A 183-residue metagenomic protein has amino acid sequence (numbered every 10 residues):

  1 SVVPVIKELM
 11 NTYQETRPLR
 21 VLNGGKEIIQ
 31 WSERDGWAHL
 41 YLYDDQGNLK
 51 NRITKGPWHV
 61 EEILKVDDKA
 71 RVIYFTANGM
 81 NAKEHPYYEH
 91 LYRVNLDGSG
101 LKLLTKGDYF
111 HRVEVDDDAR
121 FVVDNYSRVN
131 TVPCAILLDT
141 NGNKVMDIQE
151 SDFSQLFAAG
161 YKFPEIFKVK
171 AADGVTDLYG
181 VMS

Functional and structural regions predicted by a protein language model:
S1-L9, Q14-L19, W31, E62-A70 (+2 more regions): Non-catalytic accessory segments flanking enzyme active sites
P4-K7, H39-K55: Polyanionic (Asp/Glu-rich) segments that form extended negatively charged tracts
G25-D35, D67, T76: Loop/turn-rich, solvent-exposed surfaces of beta-rich toroidal or solenoidal domains
R34-W37, M80-K83, R128-T131: Short glycine/acidic-enriched loop and turn motifs that connect beta-strands
D44-N48, N95-S99, T140-N141: Short loop/turn segments that connect beta-strands within beta-propeller blades
A77, Y87-H90: Beta-propeller blade termini and top-face loops
